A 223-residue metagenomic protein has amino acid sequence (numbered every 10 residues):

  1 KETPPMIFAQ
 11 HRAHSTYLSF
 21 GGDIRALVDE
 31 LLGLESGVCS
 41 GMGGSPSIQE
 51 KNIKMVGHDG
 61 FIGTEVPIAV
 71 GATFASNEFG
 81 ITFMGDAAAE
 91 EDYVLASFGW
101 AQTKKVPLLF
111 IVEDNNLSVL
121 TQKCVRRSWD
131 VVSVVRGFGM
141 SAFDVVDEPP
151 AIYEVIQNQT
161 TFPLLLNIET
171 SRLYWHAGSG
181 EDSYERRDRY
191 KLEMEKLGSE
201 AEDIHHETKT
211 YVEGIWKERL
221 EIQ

Functional and structural regions predicted by a protein language model:
K1-K105, C124-S128, G137-G139: Cofactor-binding active-site loop characterized by glycine-rich and histidine/acidic residues
A9, T82, F110-V112, L165-L166: Structural beta-sheet core signal
A13-T16, M84-E90, D114-S118, E148-P150 (+1 more regions): Acidic, glycine-rich active-site loops and adjacent beta-strand->loop/helix elements that engage anionic groups
S19-F20, Y93, L120-K123, V155 (+1 more regions): Short, well-ordered secondary-structure micro-motifs
F74, E78-G80, V125-V155, E185-H206: Conserved thiamine diphosphate
V94-S97, A151-Q159: Glycine-rich, charged/polar anion/phosphate-binding loops that engage phosphate groups from diverse ligands
P107-V112, G139-S141: Short, proline-centered helix/strand-breaking motifs
N158-Q223: Glycine/aspartate-rich loop-and-adjacent alpha/beta segment that forms the canonical ThDP
